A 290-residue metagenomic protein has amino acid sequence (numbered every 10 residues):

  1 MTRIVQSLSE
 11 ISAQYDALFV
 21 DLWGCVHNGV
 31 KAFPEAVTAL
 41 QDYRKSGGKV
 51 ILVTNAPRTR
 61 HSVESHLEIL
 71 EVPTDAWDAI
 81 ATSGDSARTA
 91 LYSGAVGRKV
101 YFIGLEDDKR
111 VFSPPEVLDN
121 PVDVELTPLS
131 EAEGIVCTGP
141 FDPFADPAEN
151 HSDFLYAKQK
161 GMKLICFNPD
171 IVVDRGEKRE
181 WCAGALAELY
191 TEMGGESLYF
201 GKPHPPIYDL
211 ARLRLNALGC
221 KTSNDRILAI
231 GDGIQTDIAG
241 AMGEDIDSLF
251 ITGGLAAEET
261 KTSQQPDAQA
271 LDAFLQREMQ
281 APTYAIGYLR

Functional and structural regions predicted by a protein language model:
T2-V20, H27-S46, A56, H61-A81 (+1 more regions): Asp-based, Mg2+/Mn2+-dependent phosphohydrolase catalytic module
